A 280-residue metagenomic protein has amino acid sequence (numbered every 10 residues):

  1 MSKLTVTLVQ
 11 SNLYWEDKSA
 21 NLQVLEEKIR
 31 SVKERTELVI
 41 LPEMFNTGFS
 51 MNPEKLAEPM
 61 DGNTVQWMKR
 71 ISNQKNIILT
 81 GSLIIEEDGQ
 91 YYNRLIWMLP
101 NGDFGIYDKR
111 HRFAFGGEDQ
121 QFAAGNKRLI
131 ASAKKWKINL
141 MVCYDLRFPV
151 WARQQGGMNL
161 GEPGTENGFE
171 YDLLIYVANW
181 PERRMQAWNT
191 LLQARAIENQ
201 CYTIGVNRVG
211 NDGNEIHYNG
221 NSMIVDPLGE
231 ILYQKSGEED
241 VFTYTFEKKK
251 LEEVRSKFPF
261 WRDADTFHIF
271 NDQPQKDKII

Functional and structural regions predicted by a protein language model:
S2-L8: Extreme N-terminal starter segment of soluble prokaryotic enzymes
Q10-W15: Short polar catalytic/cofactor-binding loops
K18-S19, E27-P100, G105, P181-A194: Cys-nucleophile CN-hydrolase/nitrilase-fold catalytic domain and related Cys-dependent amidase chemistry that acts on
E37-L38, I138, L173: Structural motif
G62-T80, L146-V241: CN hydrolase (nitrilase-like) catalytic-core segments centered on the catalytic cysteine and neighboring Lys/Glu
E86-F169, A178-T190, E253-F260: Active-site catalytic loop in hydrolytic enzyme cores
I130, R208-I280: C-terminal beta-strand edge segments of enzyme domains
